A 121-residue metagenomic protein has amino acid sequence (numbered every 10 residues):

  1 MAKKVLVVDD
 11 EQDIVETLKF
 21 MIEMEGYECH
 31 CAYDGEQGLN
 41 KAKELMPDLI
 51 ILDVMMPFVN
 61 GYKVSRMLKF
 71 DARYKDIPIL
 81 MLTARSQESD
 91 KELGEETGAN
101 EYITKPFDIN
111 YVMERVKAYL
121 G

Functional and structural regions predicted by a protein language model:
Q12-H30, Y119: Two-component/phosphorelay signaling modules centered on CheY-like receiver
A32-E36, K91, I109: Conserved Asp/Asn-Gly motif in the active-site loop of CheY-like receiver
L45-I51: Active-site beta3 strand of CheY-like receiver
M56: Receiver (REC) domain active-site loop signature in two-component systems and cognate sites in sensor histidine kinases
F107-V116: C-terminal output helix
